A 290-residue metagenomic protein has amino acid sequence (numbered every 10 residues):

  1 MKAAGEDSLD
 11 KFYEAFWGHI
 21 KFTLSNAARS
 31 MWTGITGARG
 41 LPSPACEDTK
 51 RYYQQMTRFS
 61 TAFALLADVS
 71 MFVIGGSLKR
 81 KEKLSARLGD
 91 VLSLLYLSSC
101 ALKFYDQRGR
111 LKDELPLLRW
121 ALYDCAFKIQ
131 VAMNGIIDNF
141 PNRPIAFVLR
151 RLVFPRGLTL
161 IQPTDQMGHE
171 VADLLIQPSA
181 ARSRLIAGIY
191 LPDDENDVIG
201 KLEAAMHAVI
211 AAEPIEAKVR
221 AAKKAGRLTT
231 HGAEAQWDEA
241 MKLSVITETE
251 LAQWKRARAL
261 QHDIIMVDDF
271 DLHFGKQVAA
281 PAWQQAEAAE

Functional and structural regions predicted by a protein language model:
M1-E290: Flavin-dependent oxidoreductase catalytic core characteristic of acyl-CoA dehydrogenase/oxidase-like enzymes
